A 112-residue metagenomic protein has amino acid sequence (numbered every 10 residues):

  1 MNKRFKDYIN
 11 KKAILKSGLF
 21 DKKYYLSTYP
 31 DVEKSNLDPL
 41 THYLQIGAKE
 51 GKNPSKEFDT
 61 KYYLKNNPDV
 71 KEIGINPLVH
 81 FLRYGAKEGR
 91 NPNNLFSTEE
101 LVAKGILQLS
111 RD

Functional and structural regions predicted by a protein language model:
M1-D112: Charge-rich, low-complexity intrinsically disordered regions
